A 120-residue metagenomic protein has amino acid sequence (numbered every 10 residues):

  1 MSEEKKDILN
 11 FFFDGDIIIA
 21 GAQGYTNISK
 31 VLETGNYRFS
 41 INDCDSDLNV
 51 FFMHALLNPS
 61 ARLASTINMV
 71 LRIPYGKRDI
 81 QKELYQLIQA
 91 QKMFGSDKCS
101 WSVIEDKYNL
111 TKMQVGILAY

Functional and structural regions predicted by a protein language model:
M1-Y120: Tubulin/FtsZ superfamily GTPase core signature
